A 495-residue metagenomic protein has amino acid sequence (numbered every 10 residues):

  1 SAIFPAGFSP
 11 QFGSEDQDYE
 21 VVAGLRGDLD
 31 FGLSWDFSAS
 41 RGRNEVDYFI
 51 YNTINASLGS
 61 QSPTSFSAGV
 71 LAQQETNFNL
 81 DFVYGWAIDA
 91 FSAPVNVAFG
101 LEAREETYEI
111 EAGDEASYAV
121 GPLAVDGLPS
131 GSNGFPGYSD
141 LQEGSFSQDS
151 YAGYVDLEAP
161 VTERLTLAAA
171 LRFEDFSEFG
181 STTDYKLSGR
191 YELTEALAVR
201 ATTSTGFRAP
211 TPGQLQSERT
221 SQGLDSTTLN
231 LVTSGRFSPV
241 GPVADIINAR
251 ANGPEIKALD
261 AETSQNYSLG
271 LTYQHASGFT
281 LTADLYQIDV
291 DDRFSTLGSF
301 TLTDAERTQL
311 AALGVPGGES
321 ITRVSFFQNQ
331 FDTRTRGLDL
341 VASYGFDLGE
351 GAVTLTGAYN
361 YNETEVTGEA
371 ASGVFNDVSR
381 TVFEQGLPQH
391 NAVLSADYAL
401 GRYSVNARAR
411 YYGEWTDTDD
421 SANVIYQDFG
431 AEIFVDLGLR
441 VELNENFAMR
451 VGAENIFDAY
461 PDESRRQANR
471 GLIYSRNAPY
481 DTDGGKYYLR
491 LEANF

Functional and structural regions predicted by a protein language model:
G7-Q11, Q61-V70, Y138-E143, A170-D175 (+5 more regions): Extracellular loop and loop/strand-boundary signature of outer-membrane beta-barrel proteins
F8-V21, D30, R41, E45 (+2 more regions): Outer-membrane beta-barrel transmembrane domain signature of Gram-negative proteins, especially the mid-to-C-terminal
D28-S34, G85-N96, V161-R164, A196 (+4 more regions): Short loop/turn motifs that connect adjacent beta-strands in outer-membrane beta-barrel proteins
F37-R43, V97-E105, G153, A169-F173 (+8 more regions): Transmembrane beta-barrel strands of outer-membrane/channel proteins
R43-D47, N52, E105-I110, D114 (+6 more regions): Surface-exposed extracellular loop regions of Gram-negative outer-membrane beta-barrel proteins, predominantly
F99, Q274, F279-T280, D284-D419: Gram-negative outer-membrane beta-barrel transporters
Y138-S150, A209-T282, D289, G318-L338 (+5 more regions): Outer-membrane beta-barrel signature, preferentially recognizing the C-terminal barrel domain of Gram-negative
T280, V290, A409-T418, R440-F495: C-terminal beta-signal and adjacent terminal beta-strands/loops of Gram-negative outer-membrane beta-barrel proteins
